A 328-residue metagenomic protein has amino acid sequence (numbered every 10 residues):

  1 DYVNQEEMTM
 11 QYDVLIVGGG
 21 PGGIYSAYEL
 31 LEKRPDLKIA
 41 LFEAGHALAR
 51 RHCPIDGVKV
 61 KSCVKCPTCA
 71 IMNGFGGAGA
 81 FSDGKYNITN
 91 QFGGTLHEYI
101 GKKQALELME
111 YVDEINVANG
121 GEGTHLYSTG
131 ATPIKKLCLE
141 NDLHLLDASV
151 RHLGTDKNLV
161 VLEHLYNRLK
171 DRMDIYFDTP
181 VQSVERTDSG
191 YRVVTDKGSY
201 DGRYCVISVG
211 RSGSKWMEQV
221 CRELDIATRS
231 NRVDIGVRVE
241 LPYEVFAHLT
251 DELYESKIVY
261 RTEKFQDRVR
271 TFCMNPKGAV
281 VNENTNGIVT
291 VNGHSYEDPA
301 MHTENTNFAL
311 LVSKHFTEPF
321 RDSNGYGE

Functional and structural regions predicted by a protein language model:
D1-T9: Short, Lys/Arg-enriched N-terminal segments with co-localized hydrophobic residues within the first ~10-30 amino acids
T9-N90, A131-T132, K136-E328: Residues forming the flavin
G74-T124: Dinucleotide-binding Rossmann-like beta1-alpha1 core, especially the glycine-rich loop that anchors the ADP
A105-L145, L310: Internal alpha/beta core interface subdomains
